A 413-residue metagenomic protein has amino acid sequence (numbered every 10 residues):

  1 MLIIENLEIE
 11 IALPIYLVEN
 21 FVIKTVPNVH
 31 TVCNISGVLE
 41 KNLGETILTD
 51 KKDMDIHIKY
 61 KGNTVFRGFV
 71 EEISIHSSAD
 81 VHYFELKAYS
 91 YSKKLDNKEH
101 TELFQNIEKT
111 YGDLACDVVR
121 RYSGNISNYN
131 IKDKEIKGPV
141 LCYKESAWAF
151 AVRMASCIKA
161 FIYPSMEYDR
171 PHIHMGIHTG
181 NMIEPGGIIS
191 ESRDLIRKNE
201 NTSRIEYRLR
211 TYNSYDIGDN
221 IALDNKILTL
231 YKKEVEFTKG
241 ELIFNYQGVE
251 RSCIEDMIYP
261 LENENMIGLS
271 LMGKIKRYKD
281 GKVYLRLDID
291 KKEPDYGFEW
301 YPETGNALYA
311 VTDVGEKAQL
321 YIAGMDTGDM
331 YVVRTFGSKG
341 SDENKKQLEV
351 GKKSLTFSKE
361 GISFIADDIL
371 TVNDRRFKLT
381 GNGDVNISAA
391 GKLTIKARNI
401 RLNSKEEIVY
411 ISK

Functional and structural regions predicted by a protein language model:
M1-T49, Y89-K93, A160-Y163, H174-N213 (+3 more regions): Juxtamembrane "anchor/assembly" segments of surface/extracellular structural proteins
G44-I126, P139-V140, A155: Surface-exposed cap/loop segments at beta↔alpha junctions
T46-I58, N213-L223, E316-A318: Short coil-to-beta transition motif at edge beta-strands of beta-rich domains
N63-F69, K226-V235, M325-T335: Short, Lys/Arg- and Gly-enriched loop/turn segments at beta-strand edges
S74-Y89, P171, E236-V249, V283-L285 (+1 more regions): Short, solvent-exposed secondary-structure boundary/capping segments
Y83, S90-S92, N130-D194, D329-T335: Short beta-strand-centered interaction patches in the first periplasmic/extracellular domains of large envelope
M154, F161-P164, Y212-S214, K274-K279 (+2 more regions): Right-handed beta-helix
K198-D290, F298-P302, N306-A307, Y321: Long, charge-dense accessory insertions within large macromolecular proteins
